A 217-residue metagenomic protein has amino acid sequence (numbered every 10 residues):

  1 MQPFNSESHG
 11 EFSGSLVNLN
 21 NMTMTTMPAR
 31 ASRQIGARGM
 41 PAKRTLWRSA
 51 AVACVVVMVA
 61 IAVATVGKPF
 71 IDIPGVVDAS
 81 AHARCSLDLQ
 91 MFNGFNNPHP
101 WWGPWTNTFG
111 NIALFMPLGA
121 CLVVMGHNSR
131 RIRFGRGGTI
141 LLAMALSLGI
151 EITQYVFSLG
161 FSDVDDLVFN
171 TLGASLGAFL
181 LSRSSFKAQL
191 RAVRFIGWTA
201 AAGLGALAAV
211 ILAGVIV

Functional and structural regions predicted by a protein language model:
Q2-V156, F179-V217: Bulky hydrophobic segments
L146-S175: Interfacial helix-loop-helix junctions of multi-pass membrane proteins
